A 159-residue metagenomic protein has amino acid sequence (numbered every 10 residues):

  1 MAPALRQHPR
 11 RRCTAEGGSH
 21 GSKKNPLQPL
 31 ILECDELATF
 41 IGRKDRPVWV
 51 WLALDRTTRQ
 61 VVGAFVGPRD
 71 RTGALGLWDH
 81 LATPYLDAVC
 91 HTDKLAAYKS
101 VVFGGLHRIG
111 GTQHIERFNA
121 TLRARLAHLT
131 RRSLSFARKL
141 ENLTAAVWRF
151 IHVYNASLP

Functional and structural regions predicted by a protein language model:
M1-P159: Residue-level recognition of single "structural anchor" positions that define or cap local secondary structure
